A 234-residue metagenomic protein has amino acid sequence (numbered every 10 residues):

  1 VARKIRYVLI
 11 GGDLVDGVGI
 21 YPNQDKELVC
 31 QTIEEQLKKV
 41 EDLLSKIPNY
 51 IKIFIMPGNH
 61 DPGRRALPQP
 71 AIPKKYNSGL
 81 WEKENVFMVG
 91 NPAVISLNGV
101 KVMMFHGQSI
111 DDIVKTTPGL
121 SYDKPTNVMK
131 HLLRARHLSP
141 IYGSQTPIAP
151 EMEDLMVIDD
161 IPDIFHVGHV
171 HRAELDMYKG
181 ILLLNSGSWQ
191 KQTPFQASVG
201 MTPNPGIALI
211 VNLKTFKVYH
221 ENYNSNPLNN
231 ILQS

Functional and structural regions predicted by a protein language model:
V1-S234: Extended recognition/assembly regions associated with phosphoester-bond processing machinery
